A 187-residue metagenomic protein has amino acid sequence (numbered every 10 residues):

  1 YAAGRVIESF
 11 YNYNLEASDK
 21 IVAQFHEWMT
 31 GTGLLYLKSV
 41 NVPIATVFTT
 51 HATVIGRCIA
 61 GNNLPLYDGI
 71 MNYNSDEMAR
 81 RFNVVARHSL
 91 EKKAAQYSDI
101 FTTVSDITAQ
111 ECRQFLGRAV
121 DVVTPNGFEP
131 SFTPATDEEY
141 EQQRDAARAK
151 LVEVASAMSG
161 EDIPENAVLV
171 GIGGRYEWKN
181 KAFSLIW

Functional and structural regions predicted by a protein language model:
Y1-W187: Catalytic cores of nucleotide-sugar-dependent glycosyltransferases that transfer UDP/GDP/TDP-activated
